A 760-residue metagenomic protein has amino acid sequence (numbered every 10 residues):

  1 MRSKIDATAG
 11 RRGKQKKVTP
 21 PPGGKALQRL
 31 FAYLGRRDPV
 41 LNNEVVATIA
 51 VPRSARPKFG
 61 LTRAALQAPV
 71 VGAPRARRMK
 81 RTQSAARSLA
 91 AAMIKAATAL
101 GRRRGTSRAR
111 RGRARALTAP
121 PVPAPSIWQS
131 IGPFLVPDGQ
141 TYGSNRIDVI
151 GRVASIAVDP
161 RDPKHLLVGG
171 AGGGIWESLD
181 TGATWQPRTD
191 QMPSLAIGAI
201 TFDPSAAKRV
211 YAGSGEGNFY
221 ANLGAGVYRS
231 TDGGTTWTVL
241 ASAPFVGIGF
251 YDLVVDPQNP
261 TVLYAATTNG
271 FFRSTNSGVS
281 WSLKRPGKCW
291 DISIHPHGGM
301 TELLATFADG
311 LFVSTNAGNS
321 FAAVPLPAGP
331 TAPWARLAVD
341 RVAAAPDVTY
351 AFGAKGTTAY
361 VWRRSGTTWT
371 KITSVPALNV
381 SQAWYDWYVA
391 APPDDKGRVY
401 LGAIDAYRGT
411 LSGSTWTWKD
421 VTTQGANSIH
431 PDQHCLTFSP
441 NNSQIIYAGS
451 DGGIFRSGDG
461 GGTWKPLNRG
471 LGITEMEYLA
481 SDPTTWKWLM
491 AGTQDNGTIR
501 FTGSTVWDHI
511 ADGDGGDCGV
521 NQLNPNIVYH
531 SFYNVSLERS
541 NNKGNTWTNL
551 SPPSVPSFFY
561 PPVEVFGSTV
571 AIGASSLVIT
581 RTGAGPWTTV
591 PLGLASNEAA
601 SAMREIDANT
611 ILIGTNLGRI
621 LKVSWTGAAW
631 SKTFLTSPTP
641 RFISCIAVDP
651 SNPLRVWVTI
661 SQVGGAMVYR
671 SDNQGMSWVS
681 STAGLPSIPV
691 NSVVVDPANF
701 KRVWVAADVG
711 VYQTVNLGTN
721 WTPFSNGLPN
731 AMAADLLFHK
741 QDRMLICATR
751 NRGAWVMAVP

Functional and structural regions predicted by a protein language model:
I5, G13-K17, P21-P760: Beta-propeller blade termini and top-face loops
